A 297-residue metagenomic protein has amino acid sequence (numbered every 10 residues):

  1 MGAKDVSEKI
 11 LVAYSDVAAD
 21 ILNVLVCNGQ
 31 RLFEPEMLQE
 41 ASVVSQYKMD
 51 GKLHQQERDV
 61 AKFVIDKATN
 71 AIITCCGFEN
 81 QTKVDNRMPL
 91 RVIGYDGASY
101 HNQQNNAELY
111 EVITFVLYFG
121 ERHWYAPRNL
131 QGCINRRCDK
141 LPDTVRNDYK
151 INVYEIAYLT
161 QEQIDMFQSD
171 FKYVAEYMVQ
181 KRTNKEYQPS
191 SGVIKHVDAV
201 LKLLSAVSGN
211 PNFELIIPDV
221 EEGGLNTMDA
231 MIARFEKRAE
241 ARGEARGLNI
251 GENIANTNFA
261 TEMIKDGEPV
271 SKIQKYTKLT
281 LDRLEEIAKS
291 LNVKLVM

Functional and structural regions predicted by a protein language model:
M1-M297: Elongated, amphipathic alpha-helical interaction scaffolds
